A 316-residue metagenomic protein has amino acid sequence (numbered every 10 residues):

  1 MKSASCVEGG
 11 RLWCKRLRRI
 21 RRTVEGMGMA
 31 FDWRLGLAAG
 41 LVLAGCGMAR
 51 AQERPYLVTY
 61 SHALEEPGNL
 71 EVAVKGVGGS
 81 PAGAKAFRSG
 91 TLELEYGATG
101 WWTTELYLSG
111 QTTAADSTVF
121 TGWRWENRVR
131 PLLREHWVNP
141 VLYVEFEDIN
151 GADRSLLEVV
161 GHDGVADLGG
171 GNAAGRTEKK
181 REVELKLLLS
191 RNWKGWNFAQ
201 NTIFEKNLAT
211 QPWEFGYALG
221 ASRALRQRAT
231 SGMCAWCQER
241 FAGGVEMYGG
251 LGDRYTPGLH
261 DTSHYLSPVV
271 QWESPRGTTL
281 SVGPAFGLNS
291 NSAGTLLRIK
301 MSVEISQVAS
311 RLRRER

Functional and structural regions predicted by a protein language model:
S3-S5, I20: Ser/Thr/Pro/Gly-rich low-complexity, intrinsically disordered segments
I20-G28: Short, Lys/Arg-enriched N-terminal segments with co-localized hydrophobic residues within the first ~10-30 amino acids
R34-G45: Bacterial N-terminal signal peptides
A51-R316: Transmembrane beta-barrel domains of Gram-negative outer membranes and organellar outer membranes
